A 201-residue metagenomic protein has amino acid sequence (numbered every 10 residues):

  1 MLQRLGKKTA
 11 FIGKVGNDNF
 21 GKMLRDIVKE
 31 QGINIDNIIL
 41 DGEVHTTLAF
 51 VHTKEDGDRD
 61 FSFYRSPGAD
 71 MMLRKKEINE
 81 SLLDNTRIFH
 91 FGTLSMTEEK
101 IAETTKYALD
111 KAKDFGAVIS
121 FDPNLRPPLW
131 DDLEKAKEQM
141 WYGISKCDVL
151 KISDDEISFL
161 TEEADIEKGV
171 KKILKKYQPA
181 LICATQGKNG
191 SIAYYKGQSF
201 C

Functional and structural regions predicted by a protein language model:
M1-L5: Beta-barrel outer-membrane channel/assembly domains of diderm bacteria
K8, I12-T93: Conserved N-terminal subdomain of the carbohydrate kinase-like
T47, K75-E80, A102, L133-K137 (+1 more regions): Structural motif corresponding to alpha-helix initiation and N-cap regions
S62, E99, L160: Residues that scaffold the ATP/ADP-binding catalytic core of kinase and kinase-like folds
S66, L94, N124-P128, D155 (+1 more regions): Active-site beta-loop-alpha junctions enriched in small/polar residues
F115, L129-F200: Conserved phosphate/ATP/ADP-binding segment of small-molecule kinases
G116-P123: Short beta-strand/loop segments at the ligand-binding rim of alpha/beta enzyme cores
